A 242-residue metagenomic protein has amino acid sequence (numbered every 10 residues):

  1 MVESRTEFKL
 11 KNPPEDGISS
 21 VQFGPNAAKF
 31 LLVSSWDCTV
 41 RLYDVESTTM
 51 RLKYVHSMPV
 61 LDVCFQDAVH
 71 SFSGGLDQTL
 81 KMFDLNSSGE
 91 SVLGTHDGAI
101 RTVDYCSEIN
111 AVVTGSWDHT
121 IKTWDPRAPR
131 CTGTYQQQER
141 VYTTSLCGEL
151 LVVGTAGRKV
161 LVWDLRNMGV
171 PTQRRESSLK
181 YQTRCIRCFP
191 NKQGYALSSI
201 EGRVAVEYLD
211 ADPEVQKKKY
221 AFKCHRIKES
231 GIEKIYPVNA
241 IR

Functional and structural regions predicted by a protein language model:
M1-R242: WD40-repeat beta-propeller superdomains and closely related acidic/aromatic-rich repeat-like regions
